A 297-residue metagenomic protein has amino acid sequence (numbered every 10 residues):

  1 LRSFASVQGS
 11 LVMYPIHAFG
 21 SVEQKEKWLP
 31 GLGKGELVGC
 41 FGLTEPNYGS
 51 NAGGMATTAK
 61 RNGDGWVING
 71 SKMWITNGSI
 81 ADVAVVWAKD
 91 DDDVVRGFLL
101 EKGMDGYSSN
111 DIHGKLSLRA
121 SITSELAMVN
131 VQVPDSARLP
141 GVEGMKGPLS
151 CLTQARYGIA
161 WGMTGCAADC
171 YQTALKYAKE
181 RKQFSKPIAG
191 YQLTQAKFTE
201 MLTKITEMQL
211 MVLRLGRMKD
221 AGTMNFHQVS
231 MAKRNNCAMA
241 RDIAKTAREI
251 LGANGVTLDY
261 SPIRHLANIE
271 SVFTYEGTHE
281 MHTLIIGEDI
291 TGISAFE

Functional and structural regions predicted by a protein language model:
F4-V7, F19-Q24, G31-E36, N51 (+4 more regions): Alpha-helical interface subdomain recognition
S10-A18: Helix-loop "lid/cap" segments that line or gate small-molecule binding pockets
L32, N47-S50, W74-N77, K89 (+1 more regions): Short Gly/Pro-enriched turn/cap motifs at secondary-structure boundaries
G35-L43: A short, Trp-centered hydrophobic/proline-enriched beta-strand micro-motif
C40, A56-T58, V83-W87, G97-L99 (+1 more regions): Conserved hydrophobic/aromatic beta-strand scaffold that supports enzyme active sites
S50, S109, S136-V142: Cytochrome P450 core scaffold surrounding the K-helix E-X-X-R motif and the conserved "meander" helix-loop region
G54, G103-Q132: Flexible, small-/acidic-enriched active-site or ligand-binding loops
N69-S109: A short core secondary-structure module
